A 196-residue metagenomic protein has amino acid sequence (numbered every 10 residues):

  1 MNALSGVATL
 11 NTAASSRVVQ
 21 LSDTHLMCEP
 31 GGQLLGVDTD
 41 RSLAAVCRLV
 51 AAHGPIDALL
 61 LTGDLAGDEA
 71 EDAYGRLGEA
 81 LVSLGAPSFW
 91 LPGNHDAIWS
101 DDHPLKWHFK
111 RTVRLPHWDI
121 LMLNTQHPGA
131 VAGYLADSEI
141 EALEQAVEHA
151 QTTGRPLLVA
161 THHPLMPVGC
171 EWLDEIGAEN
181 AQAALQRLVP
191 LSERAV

Functional and structural regions predicted by a protein language model:
M1-R76: N-terminal active-site segment of His-dependent metallophosphoesterases
N2-V7, A44-V46, D101-R111, L143: Alpha-helical scaffolding within the catalytic cores of extracellular/periplasmic polymer-degrading hydrolases
S15-C28, H117-H127, L158-H162: Active-site-proximal beta-strand elements of phosphoester/diester hydrolases
D23, L59, D64, L77 (+4 more regions): Divalent metal-coordination and catalytic microenvironments
P30, L61-V82, A97-F109, G133 (+2 more regions): Metal-dependent catalytic neighborhoods of phosphoester/phosphodiester hydrolases
G32, G154-V196: Active-site-proximal segments of metal-dependent phosphoesterases and phosphodiesterases across multiple
E71-P87, E175-L188: Short, electropositive alpha-helical surface patch
S88-W99: A short, structured active-site edge motif that brings together acidic residues
